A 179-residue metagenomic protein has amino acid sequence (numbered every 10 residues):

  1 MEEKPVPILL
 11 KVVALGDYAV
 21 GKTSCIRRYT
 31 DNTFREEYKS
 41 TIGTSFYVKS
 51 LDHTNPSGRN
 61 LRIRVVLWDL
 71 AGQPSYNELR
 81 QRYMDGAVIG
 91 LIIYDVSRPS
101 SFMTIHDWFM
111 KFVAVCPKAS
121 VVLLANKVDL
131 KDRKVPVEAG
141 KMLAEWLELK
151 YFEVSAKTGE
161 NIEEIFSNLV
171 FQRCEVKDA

Functional and structural regions predicted by a protein language model:
M1-A179: TRAFAC-class small GTPase G-domain
